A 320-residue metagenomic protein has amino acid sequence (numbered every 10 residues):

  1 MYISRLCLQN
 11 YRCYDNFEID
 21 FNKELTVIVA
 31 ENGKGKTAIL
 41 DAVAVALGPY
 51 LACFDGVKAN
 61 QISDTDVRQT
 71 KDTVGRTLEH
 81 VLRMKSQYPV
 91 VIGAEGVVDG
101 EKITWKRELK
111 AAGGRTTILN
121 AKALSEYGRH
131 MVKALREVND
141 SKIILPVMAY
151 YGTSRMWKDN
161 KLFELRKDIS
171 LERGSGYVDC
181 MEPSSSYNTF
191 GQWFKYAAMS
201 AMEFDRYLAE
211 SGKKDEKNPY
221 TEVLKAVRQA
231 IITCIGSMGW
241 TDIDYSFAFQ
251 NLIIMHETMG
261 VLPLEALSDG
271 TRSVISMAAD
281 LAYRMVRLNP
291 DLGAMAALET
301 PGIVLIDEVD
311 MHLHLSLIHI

Functional and structural regions predicted by a protein language model:
M1-Q192, G236: P-loop NTPase switch/coupling surface
V97, S175-I303: Extended helical coiled-coil dimerization/tether regions that scaffold and oligomerize large DNA-maintenance assemblies
D307-E308: Walker B catalytic acidic pair
H314-L315: Conserved D-loop-proximal element of ABC-family nucleotide-binding domains
H319-I320: Conserved small/polar residues in nucleotide/adenosyl-binding loops
